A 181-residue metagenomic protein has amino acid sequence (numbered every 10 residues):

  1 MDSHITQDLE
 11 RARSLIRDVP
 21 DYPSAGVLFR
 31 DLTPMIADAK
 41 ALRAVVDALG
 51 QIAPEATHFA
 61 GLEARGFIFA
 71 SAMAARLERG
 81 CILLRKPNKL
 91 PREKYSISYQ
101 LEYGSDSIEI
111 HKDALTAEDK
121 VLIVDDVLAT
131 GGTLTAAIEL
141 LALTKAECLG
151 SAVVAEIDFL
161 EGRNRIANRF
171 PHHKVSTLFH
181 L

Functional and structural regions predicted by a protein language model:
M1-L181: PRPP-associated nucleotide enzymes
